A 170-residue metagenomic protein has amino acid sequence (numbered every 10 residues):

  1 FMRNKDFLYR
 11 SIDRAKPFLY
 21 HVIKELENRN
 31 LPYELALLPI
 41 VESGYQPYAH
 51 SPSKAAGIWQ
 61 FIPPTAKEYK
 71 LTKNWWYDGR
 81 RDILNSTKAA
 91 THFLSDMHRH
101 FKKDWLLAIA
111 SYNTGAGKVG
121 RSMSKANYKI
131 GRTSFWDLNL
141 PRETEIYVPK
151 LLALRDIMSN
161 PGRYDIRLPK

Functional and structural regions predicted by a protein language model:
F1-K24, N28-R29, E68, K73-F101 (+1 more regions): Extracytoplasmic and endomembrane cell-envelope/extracellular-matrix remodeling and assembly machinery
L31-Y48, A108-N113: Short, functionally critical alpha-helical segments immediately adjacent to catalytic or ligand/cofactor-binding
S43-G44, P64-A66, D156: Solvent-exposed coil/turn segments that connect beta secondary-structure elements in extracytoplasmic/periplasmic
Q46, W59, G117: Gly/Ser/Thr-rich beta-alpha loop segments that engage phosphate groups in nucleotides
Y48-A49, R80: Short beta-strand->loop
A49-K70: Short, surface-exposed glycine/acidic/tryptophan-bearing loops
